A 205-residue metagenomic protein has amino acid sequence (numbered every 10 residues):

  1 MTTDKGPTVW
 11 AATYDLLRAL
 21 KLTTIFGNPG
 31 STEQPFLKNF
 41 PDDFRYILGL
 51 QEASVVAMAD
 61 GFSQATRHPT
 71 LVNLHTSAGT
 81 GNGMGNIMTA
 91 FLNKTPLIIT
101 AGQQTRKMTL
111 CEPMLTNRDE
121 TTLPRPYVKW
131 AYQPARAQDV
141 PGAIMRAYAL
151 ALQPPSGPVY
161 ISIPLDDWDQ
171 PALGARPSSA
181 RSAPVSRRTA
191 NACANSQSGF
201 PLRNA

Functional and structural regions predicted by a protein language model:
M1-A205: N-terminal alpha/beta PP-like core and its mobile active-site loop of ThDP/TPP-dependent enzymes
